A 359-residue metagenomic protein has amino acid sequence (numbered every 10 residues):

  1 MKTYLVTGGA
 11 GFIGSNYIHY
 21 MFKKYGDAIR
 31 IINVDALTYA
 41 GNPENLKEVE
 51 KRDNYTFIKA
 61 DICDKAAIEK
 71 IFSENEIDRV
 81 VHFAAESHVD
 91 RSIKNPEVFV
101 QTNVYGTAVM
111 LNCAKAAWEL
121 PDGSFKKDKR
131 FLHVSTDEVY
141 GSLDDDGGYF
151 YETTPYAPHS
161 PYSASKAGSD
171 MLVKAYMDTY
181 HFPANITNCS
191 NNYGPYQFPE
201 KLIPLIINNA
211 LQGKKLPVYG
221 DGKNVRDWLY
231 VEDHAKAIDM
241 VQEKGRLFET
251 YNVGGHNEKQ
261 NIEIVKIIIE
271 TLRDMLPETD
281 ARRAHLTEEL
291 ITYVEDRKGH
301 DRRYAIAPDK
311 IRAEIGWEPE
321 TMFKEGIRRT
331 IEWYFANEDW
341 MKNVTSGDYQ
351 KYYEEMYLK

Functional and structural regions predicted by a protein language model:
M1-N192, Q242, T271, R329 (+2 more regions): N-terminal Rossmann-like NAD(P)+-binding domain of SDR-like oxidoreductases, especially those catalyzing
G8, S163-A164, Q197, W228 (+1 more regions): Residue-level marker of alpha-helix boundaries and capping positions
N16, E44, K70, R91-K94 (+5 more regions): Generic recognition of short, well-ordered alpha-helical segments
N16-Y20, K24-Y25, I31, A60-C63 (+2 more regions): C-terminal substrate-binding subdomain of Rossmann-fold SDR/epimerase-dehydratase oxidoreductases
V49, D146, P199-I207: A glycine/serine/threonine-rich, flexible loop-to-helix segment that serves as the NAD(P) cofactor-binding "lid"
A67, V98, Y105, F198-L202 (+2 more regions): Residue-level recognition of oxygen-bearing side chains
E76, S160, F182, P195 (+5 more regions): A general, composition-driven signal for non-globular sequence regions
T107, D170, L202-I203, Y304-A305: Generic non-transmembrane alpha-helix signal with a bias for helix starts/N-cap capping motifs
